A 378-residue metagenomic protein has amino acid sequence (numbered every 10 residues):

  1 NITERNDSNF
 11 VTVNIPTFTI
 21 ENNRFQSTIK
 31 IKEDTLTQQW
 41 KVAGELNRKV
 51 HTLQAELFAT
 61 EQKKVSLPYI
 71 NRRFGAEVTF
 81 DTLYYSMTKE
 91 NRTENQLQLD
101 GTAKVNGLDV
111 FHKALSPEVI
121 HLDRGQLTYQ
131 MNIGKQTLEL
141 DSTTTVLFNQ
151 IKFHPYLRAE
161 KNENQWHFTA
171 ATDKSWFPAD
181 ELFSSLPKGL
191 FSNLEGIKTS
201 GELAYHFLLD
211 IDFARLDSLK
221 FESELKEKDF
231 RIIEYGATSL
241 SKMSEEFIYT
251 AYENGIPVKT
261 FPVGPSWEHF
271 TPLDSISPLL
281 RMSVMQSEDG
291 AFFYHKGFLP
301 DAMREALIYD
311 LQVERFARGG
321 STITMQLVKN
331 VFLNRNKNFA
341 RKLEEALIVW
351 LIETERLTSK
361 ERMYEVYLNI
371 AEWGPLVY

Functional and structural regions predicted by a protein language model:
T3-Y378: Juxtamembrane regions of bacterial inner-membrane/periplasmic proteins, predominantly the peptidoglycan biogenesis
